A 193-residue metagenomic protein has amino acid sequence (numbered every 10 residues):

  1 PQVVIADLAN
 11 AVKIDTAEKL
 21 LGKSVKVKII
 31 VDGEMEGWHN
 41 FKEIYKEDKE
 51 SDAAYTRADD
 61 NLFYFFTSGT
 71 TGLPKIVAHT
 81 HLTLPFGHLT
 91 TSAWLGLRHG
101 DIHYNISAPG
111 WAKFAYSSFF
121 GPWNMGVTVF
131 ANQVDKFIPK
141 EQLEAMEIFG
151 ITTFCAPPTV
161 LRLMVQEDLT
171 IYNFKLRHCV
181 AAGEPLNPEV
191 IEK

Functional and structural regions predicted by a protein language model:
P1-I5, N10, K75-A78, N105 (+1 more regions): Short beta-strand->loop structural element characteristic of the AMP-binding/adenylate-forming
V3-T16, E34-M35, N132-V134, E147-E192: Adenylate-forming
A9-D59: ANL superfamily adenylate-forming
L21-V27, V127, F174-R177: A short helix->loop->beta-strand "cap" motif at the edges of active sites that frequently abuts
E36, E47-F66, L73, G96-I102: Conserved pre-ATP/AMP-binding loop-to-beta segment of ANL
T70, G126, G183: Conserved G/P- and acidic residue-centered "switch" motifs that form tight phosphate/ATP-binding loops in soluble
P85-I102, P109-T152, Q166-E167: Conserved AMP-binding/adenylation subdomain of ANL enzymes
